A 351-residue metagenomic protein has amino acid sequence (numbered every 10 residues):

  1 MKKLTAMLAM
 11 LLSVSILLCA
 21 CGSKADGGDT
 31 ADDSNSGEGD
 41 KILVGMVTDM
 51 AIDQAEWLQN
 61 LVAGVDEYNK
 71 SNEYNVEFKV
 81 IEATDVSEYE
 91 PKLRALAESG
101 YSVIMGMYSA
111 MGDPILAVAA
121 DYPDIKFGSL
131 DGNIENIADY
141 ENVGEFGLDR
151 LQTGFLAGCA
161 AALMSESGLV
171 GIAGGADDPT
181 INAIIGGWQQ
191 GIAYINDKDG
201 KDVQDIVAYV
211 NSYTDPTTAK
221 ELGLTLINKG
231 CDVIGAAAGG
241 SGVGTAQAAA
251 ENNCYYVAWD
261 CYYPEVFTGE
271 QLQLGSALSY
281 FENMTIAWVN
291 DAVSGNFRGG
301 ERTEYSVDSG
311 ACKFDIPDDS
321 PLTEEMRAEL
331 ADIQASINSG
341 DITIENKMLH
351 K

Functional and structural regions predicted by a protein language model:
M1-L12: Positively charged n-region of N-terminal signal peptides that target proteins for export
L4, G22-S23: Intrinsically disordered, compositionally biased charged tails
I16-A20: C-terminal motif of bacterial Sec signal peptides marking the signal peptidase cleavage site
S23-K351: A residue-level marker of the well-folded mature domains of exported/periplasmic proteins
